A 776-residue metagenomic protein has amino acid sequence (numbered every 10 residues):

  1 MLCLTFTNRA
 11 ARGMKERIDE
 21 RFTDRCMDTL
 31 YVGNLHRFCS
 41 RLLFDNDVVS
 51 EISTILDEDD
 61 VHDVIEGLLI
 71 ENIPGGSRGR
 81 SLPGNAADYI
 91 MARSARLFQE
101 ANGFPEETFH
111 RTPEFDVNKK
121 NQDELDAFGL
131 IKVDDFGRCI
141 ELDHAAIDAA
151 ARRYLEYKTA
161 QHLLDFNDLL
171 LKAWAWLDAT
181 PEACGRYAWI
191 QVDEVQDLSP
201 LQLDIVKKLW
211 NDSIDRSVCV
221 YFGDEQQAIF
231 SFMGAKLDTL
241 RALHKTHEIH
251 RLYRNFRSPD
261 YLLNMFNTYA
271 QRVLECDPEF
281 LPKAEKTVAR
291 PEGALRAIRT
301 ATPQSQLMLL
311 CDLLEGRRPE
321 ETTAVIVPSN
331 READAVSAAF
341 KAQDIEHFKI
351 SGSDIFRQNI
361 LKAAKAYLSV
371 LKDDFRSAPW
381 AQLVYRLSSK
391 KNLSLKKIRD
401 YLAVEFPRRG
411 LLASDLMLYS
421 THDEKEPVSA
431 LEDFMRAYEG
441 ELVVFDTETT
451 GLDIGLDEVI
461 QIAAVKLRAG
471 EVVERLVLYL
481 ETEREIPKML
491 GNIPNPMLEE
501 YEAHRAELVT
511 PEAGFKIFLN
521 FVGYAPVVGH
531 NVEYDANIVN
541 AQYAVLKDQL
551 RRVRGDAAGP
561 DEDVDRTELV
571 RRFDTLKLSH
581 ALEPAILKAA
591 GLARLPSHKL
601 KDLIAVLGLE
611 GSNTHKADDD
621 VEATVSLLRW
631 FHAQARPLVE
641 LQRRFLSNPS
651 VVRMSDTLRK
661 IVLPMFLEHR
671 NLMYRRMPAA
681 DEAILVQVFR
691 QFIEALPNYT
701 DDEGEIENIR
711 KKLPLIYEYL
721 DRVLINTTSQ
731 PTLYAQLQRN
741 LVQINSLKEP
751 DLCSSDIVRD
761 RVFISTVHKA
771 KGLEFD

Functional and structural regions predicted by a protein language model:
M1-E51, P181, V325, A770: P-loop NTPase Walker
L2, A10, Y31, D59-I65 (+4 more regions): Conserved helicase NTPase motor core
T29, V48-D143, Q161, N255 (+1 more regions): ATP-hydrolysis module of ASCE/P-loop NTPase motor domains, specifically the Walker B Asp-Glu catalytic pair
G33-C39, I190-E194, F222, S329 (+2 more regions): Conserved helicase core region in the C-terminal RecA-like lobe
H247-E248, N255-I345: Helicase P-loop NTPase motor core
R317-V428, K599-L609, D618-D619, A623-R676: ATPase/helicase motor core of nucleic-acid motors
R376-V443, G451, K466, P649-S765: Accessory C-terminal helicase-associated subdomains
G440-V443, T450-D556, G591-S597, K601-V606 (+1 more regions): Conserved non-catalytic scaffold segment of RNase H-like nuclease domains
